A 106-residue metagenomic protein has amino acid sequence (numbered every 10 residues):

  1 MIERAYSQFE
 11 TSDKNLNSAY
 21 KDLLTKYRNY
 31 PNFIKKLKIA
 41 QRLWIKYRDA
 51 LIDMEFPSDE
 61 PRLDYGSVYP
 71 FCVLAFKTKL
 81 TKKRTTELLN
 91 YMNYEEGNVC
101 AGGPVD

Functional and structural regions predicted by a protein language model:
M1-D106: N-terminal alpha-helical modules
